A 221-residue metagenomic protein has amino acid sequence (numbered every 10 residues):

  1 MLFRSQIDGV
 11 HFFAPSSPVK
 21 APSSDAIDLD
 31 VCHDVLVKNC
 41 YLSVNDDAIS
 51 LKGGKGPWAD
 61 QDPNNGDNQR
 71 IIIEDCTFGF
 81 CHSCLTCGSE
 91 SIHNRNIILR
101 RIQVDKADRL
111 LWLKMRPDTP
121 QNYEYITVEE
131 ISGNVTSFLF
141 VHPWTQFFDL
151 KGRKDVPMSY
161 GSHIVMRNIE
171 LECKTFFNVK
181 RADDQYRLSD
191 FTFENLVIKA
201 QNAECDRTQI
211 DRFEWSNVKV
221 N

Functional and structural regions predicted by a protein language model:
M1-N221: Extracellular/periplasmic carbohydrate-active domains that bind, remodel, or depolymerize complex polysaccharides
